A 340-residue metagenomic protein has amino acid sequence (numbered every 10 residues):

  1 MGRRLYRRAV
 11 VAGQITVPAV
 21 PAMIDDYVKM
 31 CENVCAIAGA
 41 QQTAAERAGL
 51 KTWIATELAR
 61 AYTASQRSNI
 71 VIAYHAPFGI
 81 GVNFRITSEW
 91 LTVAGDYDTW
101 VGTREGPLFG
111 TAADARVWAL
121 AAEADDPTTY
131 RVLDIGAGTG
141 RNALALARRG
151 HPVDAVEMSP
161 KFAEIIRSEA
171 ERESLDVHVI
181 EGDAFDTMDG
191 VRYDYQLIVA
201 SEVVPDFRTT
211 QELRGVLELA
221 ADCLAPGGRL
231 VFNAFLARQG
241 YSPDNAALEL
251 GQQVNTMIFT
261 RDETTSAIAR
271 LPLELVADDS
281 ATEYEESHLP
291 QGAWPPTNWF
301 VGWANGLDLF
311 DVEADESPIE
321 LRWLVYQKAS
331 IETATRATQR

Functional and structural regions predicted by a protein language model:
M1-A124, T139-A145, V156-E173, D183-T187 (+1 more regions): Class I (Rossmann-like) S-adenosyl-L-methionine-dependent methyltransferase catalytic domain, capturing the SAM-binding
T128-G138: Conserved class I S-adenosyl-L-methionine
D189-I198: A short acidic, Gly/Pro-enriched loop at the edge of an enzyme's catalytic core that lines a small-molecule cofactor
A200-V203: A short beta-strand submotif of the Rossmann-like class I SAM-dependent methyltransferase core that lines
F207-L219: A short, conserved alpha-helix within the catalytic core of class I
R208, L224-A225: Helix-to-beta-strand junctions that scaffold the AdoMet/dcAdoMet cofactor pocket in Class I SAM-dependent enzymes
G228: Glycine-centered, small-residue-biased loops immediately flanking beta-strands in adenine/cofactor-binding cores
